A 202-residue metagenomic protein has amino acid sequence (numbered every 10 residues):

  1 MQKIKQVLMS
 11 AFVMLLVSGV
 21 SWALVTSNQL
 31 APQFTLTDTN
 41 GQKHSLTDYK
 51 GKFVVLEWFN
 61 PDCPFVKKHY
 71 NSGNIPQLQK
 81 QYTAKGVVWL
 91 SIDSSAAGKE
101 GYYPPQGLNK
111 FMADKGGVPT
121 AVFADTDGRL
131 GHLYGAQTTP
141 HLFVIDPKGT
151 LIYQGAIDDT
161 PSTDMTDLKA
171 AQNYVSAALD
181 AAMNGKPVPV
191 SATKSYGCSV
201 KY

Functional and structural regions predicted by a protein language model:
M1-A11: Bacterial N-terminal signal peptides that target proteins for export
M9-G19: Bacterial N-terminal signal peptides
V17-Q33: N-proximal helix/coil linker or "cap" segments that precede and/or mark the start of modular domains
F34-V54: A short beta-strand-turn-helix
D48-K67, L179: Short active-site neighborhood of thiol/selenol oxidoreductases, capturing the structured segment around
K67-K115, T126-L133: Structural microenvironment flanking redox-active thiols in thiol-disulfide oxidoreductases
N109-D146, L151-I152: Short, internal strand/loop/helix patches that form the active-site neighborhood or redox-interaction surface
V144-Y202: Thiol-/selenol-based redox modules, centered on thioredoxin-like and closely related oxidoreductase domains
